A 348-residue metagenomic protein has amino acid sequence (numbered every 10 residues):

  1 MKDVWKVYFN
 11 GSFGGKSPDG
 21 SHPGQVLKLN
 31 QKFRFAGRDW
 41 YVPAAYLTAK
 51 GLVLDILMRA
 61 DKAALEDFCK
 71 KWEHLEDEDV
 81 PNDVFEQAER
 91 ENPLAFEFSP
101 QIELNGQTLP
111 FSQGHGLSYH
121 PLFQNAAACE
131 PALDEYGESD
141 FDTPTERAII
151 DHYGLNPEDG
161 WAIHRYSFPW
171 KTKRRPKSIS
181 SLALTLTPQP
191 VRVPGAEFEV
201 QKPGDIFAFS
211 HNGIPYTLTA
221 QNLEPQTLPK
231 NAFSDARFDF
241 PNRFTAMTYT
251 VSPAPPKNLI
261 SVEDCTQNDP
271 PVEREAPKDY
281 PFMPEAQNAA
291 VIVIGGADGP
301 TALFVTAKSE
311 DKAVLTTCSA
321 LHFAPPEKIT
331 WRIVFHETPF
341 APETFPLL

Functional and structural regions predicted by a protein language model:
M1-A290, A307-L348: Alpha-helical, hydrophobic structural elements that either
G295-G296: Loop-helix junctions at membrane interfaces
